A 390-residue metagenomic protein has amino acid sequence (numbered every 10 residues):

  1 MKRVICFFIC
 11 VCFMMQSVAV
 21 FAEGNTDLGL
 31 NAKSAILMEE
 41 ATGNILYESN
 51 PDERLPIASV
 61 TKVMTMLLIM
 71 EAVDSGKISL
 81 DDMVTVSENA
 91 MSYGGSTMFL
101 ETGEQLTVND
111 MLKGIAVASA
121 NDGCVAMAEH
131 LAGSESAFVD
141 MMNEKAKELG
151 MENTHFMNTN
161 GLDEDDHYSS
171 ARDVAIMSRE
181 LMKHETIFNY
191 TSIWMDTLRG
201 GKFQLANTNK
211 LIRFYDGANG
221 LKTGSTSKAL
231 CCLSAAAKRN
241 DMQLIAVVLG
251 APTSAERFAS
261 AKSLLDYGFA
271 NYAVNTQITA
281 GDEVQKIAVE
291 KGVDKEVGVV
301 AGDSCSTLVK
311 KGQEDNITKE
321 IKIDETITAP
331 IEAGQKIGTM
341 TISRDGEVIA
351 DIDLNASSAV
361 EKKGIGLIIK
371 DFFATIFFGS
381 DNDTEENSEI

Functional and structural regions predicted by a protein language model:
M1, G24-T26, S79, D324 (+1 more regions): Serine/threonine-rich low-complexity intrinsically disordered regions
M1-F8: Positively charged n-region of N-terminal signal peptides that target proteins for export
I9, G24, L80, L233 (+1 more regions): Residue-level marker for the onset of beta-strands and adjacent loop->beta junctions in well-ordered domains
I9-S17: Hydrophobic core
M15, G76-L80, D122-A126, F138 (+4 more regions): Secondary-structure transition/capping residues
A19-E185: Active-site-adjacent loops and short helices of periplasmic peptidoglycan-processing enzymes
M151-E152, D163-Y168, R172-I390: Domain-terminus/edge residues, biased toward the C-terminal soluble/receptor-binding domains of extracytoplasmic
